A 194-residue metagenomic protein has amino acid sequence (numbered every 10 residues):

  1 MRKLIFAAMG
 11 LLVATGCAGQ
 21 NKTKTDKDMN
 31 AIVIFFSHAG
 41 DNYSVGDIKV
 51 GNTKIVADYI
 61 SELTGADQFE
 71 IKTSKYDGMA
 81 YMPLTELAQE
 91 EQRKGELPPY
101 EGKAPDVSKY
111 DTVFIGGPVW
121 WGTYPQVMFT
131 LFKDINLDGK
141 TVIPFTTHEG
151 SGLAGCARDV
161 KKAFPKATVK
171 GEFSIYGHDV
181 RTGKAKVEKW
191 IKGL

Functional and structural regions predicted by a protein language model:
M1-T25: Bacterial Sec-dependent N-terminal signal peptides
L12, K22-K24, T168-L194: Glycine-rich phosphate/pyrophosphate-binding loop and the adjoining helix
G19-Y110, G122, F129, K186-L194: N-terminal beta1-alpha1-beta2 submodule of the flavodoxin-like/Rossmannoid cofactor-binding fold
I32-I34, F69, F114, I143-F145 (+1 more regions): Hydrophobic/aromatic beta-strand patches that form the interior of the parallel beta-sheet core in alpha/beta enzyme
H38-D41, T73-D77, V119-T123, H148-L153 (+1 more regions): Solvent-exposed loop/turn segments at secondary-structure junctions within structured extracellular/periplasmic domains
M79-T168: Helix-loop-strand module that forms the ligand-binding subsite of alpha/beta enzymes
